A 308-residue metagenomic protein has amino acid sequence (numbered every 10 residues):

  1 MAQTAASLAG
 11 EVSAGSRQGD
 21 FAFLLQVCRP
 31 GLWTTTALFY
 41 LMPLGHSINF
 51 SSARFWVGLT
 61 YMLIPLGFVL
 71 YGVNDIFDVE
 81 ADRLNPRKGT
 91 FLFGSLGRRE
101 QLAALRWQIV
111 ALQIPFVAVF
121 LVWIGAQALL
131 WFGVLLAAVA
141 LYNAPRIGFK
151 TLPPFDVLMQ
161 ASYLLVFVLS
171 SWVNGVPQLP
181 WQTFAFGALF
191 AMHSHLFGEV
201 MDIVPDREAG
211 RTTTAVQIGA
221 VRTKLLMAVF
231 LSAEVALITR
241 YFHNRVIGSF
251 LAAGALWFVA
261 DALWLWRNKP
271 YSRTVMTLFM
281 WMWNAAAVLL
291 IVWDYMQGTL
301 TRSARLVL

Functional and structural regions predicted by a protein language model:
Q18, R240, V246-L308: Extended hydrophobic alpha-helices typical of membrane-associated regions
D20-A22, L92-Q178: Intramembrane alpha-helical segments
T36-P43, D156-W172, A215-A220, T277-V292: Small-residue-rich segments of transmembrane alpha-helices in multi-pass membrane proteins, especially helix faces
L38-F77, L129-A140, P177-F197: Membrane-embedded alpha-helical segments that form the functional core of polytopic membrane enzymes, especially those
H46-G58, M159-R207, V221-E234, S303: Functional transmembrane core segments of multi-pass inner-membrane proteins
M62-L92, H193-T212: Acidic (Asp/Glu-rich) catalytic motifs at the cytosolic membrane interface
Y71, A138-K150, E199-V204, D261-K269: C-terminal ends of transmembrane helices
V79-F132, T212-V246: Multi-pass membrane catalytic core of lipid/isoprenoid biosynthesis enzymes
